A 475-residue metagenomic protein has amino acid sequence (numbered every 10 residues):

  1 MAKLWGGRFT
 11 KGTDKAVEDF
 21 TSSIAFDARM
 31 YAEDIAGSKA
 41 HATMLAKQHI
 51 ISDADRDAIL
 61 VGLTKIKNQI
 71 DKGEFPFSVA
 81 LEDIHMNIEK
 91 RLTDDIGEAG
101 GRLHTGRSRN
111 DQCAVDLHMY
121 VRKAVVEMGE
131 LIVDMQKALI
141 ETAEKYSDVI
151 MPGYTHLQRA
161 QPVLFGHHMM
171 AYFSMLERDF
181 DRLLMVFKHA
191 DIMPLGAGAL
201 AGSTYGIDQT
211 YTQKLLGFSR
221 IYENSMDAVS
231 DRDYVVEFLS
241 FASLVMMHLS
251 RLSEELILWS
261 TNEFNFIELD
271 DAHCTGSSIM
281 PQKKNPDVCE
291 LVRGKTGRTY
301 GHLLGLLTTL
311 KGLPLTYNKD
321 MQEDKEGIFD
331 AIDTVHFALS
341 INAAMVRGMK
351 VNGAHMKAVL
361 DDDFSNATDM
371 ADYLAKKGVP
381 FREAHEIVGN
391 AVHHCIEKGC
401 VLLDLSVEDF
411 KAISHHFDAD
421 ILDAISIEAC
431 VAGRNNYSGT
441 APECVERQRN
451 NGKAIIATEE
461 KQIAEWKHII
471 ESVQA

Functional and structural regions predicted by a protein language model:
M1-G202, I207-Y211, T275-G276, D287 (+5 more regions): A helix-coil-helix interface module used to build multimeric assemblies and to scaffold catalytic/cofactor sites
M1-G37, E98-A99, M280-A475: Glycine-rich cofactor/substrate-binding loops
S38, H85, E89, V235-F238 (+2 more regions): Short runs of predominantly hydrophobic/aromatic residues within well-ordered alpha helices that form helix-helix
H41, G62-Q69, R91, D95 (+16 more regions): Generic, well-ordered alpha-helical scaffold segments in large soluble proteins
I50-I51, F218, V379, C400: Helix N-cap/coil-helix junction residues
L117-V125, G129, E144, P152 (+3 more regions): Charged, flexible cofactor/metal-binding loops and thiol motifs
I140, E144-S147, K188-D191, I257 (+6 more regions): Alpha-helical coiled-coil oligomerization motifs
